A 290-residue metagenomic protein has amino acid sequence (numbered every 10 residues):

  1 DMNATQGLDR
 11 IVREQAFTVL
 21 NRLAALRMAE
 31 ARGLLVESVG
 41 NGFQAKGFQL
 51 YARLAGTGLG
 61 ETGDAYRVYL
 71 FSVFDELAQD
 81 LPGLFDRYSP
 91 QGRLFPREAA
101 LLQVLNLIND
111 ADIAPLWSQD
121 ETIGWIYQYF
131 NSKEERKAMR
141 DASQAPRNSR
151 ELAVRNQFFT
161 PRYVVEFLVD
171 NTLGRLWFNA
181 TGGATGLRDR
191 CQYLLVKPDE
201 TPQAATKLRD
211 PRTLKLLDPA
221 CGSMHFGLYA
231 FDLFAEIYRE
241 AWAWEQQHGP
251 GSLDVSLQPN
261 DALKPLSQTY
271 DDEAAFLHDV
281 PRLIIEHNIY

Functional and structural regions predicted by a protein language model:
D1-E236, Q246-G251, S267-Q268, H287-Y290: Preference for the N-terminal adenyl/adenosyl cofactor-binding alpha/beta module
R239: A mobile, often basic/glycine-rich helix-loop segment that functions as the active-site lid/recognition loop
G251-I289: Extended charged low-complexity segments that act as oligomerization/scaffolding linkers
